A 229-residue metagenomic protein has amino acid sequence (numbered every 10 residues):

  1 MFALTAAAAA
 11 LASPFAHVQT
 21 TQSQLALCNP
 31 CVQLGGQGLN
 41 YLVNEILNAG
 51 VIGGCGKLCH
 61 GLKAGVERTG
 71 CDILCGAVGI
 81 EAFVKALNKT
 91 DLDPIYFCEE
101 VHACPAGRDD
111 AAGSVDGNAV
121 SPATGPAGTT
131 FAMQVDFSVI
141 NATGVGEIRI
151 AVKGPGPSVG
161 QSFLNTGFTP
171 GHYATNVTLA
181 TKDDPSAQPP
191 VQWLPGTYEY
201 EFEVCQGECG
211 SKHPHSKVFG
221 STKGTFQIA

Functional and structural regions predicted by a protein language model:
M1-A16: Fungal secretory targeting signals
F15-D110: Long, contiguous interaction/targeting segments characteristic of exported/extracellular or secretory-pathway proteins
A103-P126: Short, compositionally biased P/S/T/A/G/V-rich stretches that sit at domain boundaries
V120-G144: Contiguous beta-strand segments within globular domains
T129, G144-G146, T166-C205, H213-H215: A glycine-anchored, Pro-Gly-centered beta-turn/N-cap motif
T143-K153: Beta-strand-rich binding/interaction modules
G156-L164: Surface-exposed loop/edge segments in extracytoplasmic proteins
Q206-A229: Short beta-strand elements
